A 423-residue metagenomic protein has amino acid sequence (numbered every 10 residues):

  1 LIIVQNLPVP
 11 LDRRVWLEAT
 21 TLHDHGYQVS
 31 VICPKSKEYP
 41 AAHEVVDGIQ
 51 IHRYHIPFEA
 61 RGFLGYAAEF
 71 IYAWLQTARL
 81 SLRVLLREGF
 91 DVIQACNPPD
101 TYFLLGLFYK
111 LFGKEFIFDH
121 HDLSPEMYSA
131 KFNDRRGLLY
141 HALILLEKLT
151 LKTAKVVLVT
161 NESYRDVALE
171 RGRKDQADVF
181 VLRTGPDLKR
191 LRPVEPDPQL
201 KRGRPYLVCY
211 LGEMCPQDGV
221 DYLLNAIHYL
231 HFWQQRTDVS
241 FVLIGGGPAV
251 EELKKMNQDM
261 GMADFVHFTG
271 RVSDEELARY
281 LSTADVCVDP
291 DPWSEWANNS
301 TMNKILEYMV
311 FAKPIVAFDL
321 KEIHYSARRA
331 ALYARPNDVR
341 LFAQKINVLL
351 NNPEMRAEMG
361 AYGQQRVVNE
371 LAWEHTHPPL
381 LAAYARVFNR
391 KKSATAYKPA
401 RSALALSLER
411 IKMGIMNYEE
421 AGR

Functional and structural regions predicted by a protein language model:
L1, L200-H228, V242: Conserved donor-binding/catalytic core segment of Leloir-type glycosyltransferases
L1-H52, V156, S402-R423: N-terminal subdomain of nucleotide-sugar transferases
A78-L82, T101-F112, S124, L138-V157: Membrane-proximal helix-turn-helix segments that form the acceptor-binding/catalytic region of lipid-linked
K155, F265, L281-N299, K313: Acidic donor-binding loop of glycosyltransferase active sites
S163, T184-G185: Carbohydrate-associated surface elements
L169-R173, G185-L200, G219, N389-R390: Acidic anion/phosphate-binding donor-loop and adjacent secondary structure in glycosyltransferase catalytic cores
I244, E251-A278: Nucleotide-activated donor-binding/catalytic signature segment of Leloir-type glycosyltransferases, i.e., the conserved
A331-V339, V348-E354: Conserved acidic donor-binding segment of nucleotide-sugar-dependent glycosyltransferases
